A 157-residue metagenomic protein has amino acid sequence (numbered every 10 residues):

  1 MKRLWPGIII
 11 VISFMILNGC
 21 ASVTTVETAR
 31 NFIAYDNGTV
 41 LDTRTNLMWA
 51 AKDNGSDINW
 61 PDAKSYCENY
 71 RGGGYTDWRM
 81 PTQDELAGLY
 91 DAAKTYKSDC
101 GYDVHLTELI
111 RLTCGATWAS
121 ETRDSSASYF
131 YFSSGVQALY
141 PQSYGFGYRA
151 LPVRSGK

Functional and structural regions predicted by a protein language model:
M1-I8: Bacterial N-terminal signal peptides that target proteins for export
I9-F14: Hydrophobic helical h-region of N-terminal Sec-dependent signal peptides in bacterial secretory/periplasmic proteins
V23-W78, S126, R149-V153: Extracellular adhesion/carbohydrate-recognition regions
K64-Y75, Q83-S133, S155: An exposed tryptophan-centered "aromatic clamp" motif
G135-S143: Carbohydrate-recognition loop of C-type lectin domains
Q142-K157: Short, structured beta-strand segments at or near domain termini in extracellular proteins/domains
